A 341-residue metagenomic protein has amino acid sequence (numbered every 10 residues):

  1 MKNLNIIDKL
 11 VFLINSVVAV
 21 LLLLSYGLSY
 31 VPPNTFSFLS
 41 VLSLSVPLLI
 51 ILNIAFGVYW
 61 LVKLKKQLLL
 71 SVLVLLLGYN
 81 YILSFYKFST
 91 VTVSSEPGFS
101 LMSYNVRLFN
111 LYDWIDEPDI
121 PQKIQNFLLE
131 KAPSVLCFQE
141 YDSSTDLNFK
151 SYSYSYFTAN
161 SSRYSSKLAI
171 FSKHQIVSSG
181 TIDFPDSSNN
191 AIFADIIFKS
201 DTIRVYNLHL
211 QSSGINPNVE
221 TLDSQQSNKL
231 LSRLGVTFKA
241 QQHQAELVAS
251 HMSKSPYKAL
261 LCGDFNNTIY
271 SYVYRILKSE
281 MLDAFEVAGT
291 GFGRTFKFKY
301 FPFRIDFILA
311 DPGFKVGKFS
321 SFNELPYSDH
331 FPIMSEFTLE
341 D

Functional and structural regions predicted by a protein language model:
M1-F149, L339-D341: N-terminal, active-site-proximal structural segment of metallo-dependent hydrolase catalytic domains
D8-L22, G27-W60, L69-V72, T181 (+2 more regions): Metal-dependent phosphoester-hydrolase catalytic domains
L75-G98, D113, Q122-N126, S134-N216 (+4 more regions): Structured beta-strand-rich core segments of catalytic domains in phosphoester-bond hydrolases
S100-V106, I120-T145, A194, R204-L208 (+4 more regions): Active-site beta-strand/loop signature of hydrolases that rely on acidic residues for catalysis
S103-D119, G214-T237: Acidic/histidine-rich helix-loop elements that form or flank divalent-metal/phosphate-binding sites at the catalytic
Y112-P118, I182-D183, F296-K299: Short, solvent-exposed loop/turn segments at secondary-structure boundaries
P118-I120, Y152-S155, L222, L277-E280: Glycine-rich, phosphate-binding/catalytic loops in enzymes
N148-S151, V219, Y272-R275: Short amphipathic alpha-helical segments
